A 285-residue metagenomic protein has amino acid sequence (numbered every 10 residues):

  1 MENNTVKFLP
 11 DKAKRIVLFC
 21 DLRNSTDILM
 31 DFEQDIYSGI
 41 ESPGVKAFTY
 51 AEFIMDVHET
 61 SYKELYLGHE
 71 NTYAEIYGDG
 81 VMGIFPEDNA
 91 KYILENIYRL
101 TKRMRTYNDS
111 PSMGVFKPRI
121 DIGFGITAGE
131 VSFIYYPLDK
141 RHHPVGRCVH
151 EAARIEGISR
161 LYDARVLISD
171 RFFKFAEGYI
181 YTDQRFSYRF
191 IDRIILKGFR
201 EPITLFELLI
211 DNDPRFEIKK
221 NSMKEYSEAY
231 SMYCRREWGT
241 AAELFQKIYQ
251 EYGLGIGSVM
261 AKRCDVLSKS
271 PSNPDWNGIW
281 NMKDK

Functional and structural regions predicted by a protein language model:
N4-E95: Catalytic NTP-binding/metal-coordinating core of nucleotidyl cyclase/transferase enzymes
V17, G123-F124, R165: A residue-level structural signature of the nucleotidyltransferase/glycosyltransferase Rossmann-like core
A51, L94, G146-A152: Amphipathic alpha-helical transducer elements in NTP-driven molecular machines
K63-Y92, N108-R147, R171, F199 (+1 more regions): Catalytic core of nucleotidyl cyclases, primarily class III adenylyl/guanylyl cyclases
L100-R103, Y107-S110, E151-Y162, Y179-T182: Conserved, well-folded catalytic cores of nucleic-acid-processing and energy-transducing macromolecular machines
R160-W238, Q246-K247, Y252-R263, L267-N273: Cytosolic regulatory/linker segments at or just downstream of nucleotide-handling modules in signal-transduction
N273-K285: Intrinsically disordered, low-complexity, charge-biased linker/tail regions
